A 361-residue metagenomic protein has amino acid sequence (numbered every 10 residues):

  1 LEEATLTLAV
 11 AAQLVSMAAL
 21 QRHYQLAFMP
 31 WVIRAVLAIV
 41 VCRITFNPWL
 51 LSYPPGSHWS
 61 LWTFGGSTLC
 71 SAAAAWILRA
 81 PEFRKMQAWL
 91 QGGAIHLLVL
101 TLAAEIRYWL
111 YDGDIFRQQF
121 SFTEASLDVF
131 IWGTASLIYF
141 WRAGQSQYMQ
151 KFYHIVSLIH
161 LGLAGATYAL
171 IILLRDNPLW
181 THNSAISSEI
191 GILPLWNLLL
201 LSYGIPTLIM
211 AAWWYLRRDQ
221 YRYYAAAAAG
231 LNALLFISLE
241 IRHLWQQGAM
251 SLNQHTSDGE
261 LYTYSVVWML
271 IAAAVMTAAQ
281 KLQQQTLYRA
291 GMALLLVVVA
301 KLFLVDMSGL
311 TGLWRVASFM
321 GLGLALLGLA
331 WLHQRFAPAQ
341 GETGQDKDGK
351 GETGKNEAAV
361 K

Functional and structural regions predicted by a protein language model:
L1-G344, G354-K361: Alpha-helical transmembrane segments of multi-pass membrane proteins
D346-D348: Acidic, Ala/Val/Gly-enriched low-complexity intrinsically disordered segments
